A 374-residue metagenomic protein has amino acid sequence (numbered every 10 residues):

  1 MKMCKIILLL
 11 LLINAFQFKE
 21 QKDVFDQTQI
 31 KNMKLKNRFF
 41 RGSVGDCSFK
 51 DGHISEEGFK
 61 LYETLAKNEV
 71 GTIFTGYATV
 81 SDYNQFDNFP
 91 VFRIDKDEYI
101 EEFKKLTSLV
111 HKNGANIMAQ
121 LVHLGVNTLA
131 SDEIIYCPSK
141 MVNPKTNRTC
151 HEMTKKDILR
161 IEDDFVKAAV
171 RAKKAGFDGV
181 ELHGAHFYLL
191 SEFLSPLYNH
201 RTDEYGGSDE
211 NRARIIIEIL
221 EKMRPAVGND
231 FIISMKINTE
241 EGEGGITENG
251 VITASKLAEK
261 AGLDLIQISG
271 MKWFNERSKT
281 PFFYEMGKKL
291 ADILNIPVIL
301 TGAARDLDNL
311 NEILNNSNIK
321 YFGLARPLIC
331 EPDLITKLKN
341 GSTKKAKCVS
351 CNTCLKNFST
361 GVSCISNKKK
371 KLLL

Functional and structural regions predicted by a protein language model:
K2-Q17: Classical Sec-dependent N-terminal signal peptides that target proteins to the secretory pathway
I13-L374: Flavin-dependent oxidoreductase catalytic cores
